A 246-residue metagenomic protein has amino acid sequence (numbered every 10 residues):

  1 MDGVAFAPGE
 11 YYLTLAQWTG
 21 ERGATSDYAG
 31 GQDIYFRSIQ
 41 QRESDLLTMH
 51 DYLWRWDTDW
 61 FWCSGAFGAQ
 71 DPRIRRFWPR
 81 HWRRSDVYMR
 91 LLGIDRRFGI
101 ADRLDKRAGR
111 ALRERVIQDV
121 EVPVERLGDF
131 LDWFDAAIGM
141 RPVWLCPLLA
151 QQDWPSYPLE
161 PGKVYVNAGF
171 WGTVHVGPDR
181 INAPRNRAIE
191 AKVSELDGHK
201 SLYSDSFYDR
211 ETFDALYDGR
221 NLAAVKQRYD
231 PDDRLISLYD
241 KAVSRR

Functional and structural regions predicted by a protein language model:
M1-R246: Noncatalytic alpha-helical scaffold of FAD-dependent oxidoreductases
